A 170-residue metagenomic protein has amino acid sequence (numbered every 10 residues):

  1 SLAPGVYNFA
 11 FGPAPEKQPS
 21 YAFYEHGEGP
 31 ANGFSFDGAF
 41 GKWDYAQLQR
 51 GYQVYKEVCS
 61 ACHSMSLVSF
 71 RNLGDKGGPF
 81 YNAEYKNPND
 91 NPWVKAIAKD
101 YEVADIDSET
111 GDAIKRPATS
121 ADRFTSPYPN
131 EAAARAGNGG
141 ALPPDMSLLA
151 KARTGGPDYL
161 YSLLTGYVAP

Functional and structural regions predicted by a protein language model:
S1-D37, G41-A46: N-terminal export/targeting leaders of redox proteins
G5, P19-A22, Q53, D122 (+1 more regions): Intrinsically disordered, low-complexity segments enriched in small/polar residues
F11, K56-C59, Y128: Generic alpha-helical secondary structure signal
E28-Q53, S64-G78: Electrostatic cytochrome c docking/interface patches
F34, G51, Y55, P157-L163: Broad hydrophobic/π-residue packing in well-ordered secondary structure
F36-G38, S126, L148: Generic structural "secondary-structure junction" signal
Q53-S64, L142-K151, Y159: C-type cytochrome heme c attachment motif
V68-P143, K151-D158, T165-P170: Flexible coil segments in periplasmic/lumen-exposed cytochrome c-class electron-transfer proteins
